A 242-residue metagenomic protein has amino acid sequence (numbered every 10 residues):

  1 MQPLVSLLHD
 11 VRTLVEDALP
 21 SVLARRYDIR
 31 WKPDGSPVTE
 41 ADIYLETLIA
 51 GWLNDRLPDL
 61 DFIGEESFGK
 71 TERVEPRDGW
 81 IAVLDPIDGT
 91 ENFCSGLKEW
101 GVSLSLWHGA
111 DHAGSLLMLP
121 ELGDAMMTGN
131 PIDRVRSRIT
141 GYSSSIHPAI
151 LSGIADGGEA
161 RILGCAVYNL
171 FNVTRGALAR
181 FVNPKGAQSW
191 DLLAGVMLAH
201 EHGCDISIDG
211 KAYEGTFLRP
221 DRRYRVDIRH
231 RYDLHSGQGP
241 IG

Functional and structural regions predicted by a protein language model:
M1-I87: N-terminal subdomain of lithium-sensitive/metallo-dependent phosphomonoesterases centered on the IMPase/IPPase/PAP
L19, G89-T90, V173, A199: Buried hydrophobic positions in well-ordered alpha/beta secondary-structure cores of metabolic enzymes
I43, E66, P86-G89, P120 (+2 more regions): Generic detector of well-ordered alpha-helical packing
E65, M118, P184: Conserved residues at the C-terminal ends of beta-strands
E75-G129: DPxDG-like acidic metal-binding loop motif
V135-G242: An extended, acidic
